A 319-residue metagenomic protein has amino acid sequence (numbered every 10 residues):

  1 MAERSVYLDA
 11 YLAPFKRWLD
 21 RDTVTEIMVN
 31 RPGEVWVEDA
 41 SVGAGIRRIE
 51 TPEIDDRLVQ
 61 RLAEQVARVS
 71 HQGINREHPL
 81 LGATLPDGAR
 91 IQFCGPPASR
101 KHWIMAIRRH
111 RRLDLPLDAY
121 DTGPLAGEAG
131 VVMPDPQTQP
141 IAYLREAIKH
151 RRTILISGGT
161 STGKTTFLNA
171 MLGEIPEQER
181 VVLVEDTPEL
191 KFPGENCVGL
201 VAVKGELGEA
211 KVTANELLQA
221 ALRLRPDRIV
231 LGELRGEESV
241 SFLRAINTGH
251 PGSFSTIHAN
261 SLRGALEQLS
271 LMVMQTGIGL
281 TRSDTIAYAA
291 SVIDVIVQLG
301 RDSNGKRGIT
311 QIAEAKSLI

Functional and structural regions predicted by a protein language model:
M1-D9, A13, R17, E26 (+3 more regions): Mobile, glycine- and charge-enriched loop segments and immediately flanking short secondary-structure elements within
M1-E50: N-terminal anchoring/assembly modules that precede and organize ATP-driven motor systems
E38, G45-H150: P-loop NTP-binding catalytic core
Q137, I141, R151-S157, A170-V292 (+1 more regions): Switch/coupling sub-region of P-loop NTPases
A147, S157-T160: P-loop (Walker A) phosphate-binding loop of NTP-binding proteins
K164: Conserved lysine of the Walker
A287-I319: Conserved P-loop NTPase
